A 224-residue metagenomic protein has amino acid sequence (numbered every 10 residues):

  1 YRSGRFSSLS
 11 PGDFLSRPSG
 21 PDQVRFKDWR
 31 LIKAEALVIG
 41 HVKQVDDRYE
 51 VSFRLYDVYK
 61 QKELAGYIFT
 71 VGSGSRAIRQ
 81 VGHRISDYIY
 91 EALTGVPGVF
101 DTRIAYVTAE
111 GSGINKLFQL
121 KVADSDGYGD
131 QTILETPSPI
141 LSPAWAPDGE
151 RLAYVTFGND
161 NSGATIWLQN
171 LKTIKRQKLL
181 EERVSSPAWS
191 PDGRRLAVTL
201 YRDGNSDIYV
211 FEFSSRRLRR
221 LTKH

Functional and structural regions predicted by a protein language model:
Y1-E50: Short, solvent-exposed, polar/charged sequence segments at loop or secondary-structure edges
Y1-R5, H41, D46, Y59 (+4 more regions): Sec/Tat-exported extracytoplasmic proteins
Y59, D124-Y128, N170-I174, E212-R216: Short loop/turn segments that connect beta-strands within beta-propeller blades
Y59-T132: C-terminal/domain-edge helix-coil "capping" segments
P97, A109-Q119, E135-S138, V155-I166 (+4 more regions): A flexible loop/linker signature enriched in serine peptidases of the S9 family
G98-F100, P147-D148, P191-D192: Residue-level detector of Asp-centered blade-edge/turn motifs that repeat once per structural unit in beta-propeller
I104, G149-A153, G193-A197: Hydrophobic beta-strand positions that form the internal "hydrophobic ladder" of WD40/Gbeta-like beta-propeller blades
S142-A144, S186-A188: Conserved beta-strand position repeated once per blade in WD40 beta-propeller domains
